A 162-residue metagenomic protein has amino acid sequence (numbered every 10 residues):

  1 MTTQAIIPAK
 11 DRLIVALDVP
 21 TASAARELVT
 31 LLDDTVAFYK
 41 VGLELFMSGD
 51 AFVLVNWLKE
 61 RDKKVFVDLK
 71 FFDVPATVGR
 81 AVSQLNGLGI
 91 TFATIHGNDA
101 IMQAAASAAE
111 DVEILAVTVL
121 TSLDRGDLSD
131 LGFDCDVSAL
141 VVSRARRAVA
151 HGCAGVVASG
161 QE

Functional and structural regions predicted by a protein language model:
M1-E27: N-terminal amphipathic alpha-helix/helix-capping segment at the start of soluble metabolic enzymes
M1-T2, D34, A93: Intrinsically disordered/low-complexity terminal segments and short unstructured peptides
I7-L13, D73-E162: Conserved anion-binding
L17-R61, V65, P75-V78, R146 (+1 more regions): Conserved alpha/beta-domain cores
F52-V67, A105-V117: Alpha-helix-loop-beta-strand connector modules within alpha/beta enzyme cores
